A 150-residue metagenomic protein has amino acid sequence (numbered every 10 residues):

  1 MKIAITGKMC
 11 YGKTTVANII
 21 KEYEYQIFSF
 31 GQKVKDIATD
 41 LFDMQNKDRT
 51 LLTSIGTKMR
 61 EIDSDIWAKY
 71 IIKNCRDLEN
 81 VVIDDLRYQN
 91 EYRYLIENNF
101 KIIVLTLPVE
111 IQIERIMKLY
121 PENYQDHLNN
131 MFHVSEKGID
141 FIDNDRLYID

Functional and structural regions predicted by a protein language model:
K8: P-loop (Walker A) phosphate-binding loop of NTP-binding proteins
K13: Conserved lysine of the Walker
V16-A17: Post-Walker A alpha-helix
I20: Aromatic pocket-lining residues of Rossmann-like dinucleotide-binding sites
Y23-Q26, I72-P121: ATP-dependent NMP and nucleoside kinases share a basic, alpha-helical "lid"
Y25-V81, R87-N90: ATP-dependent small-molecule kinase phosphotransfer cores that center on conserved nucleotide phosphate-binding segments
I66, I71, I96, L105-D150: Small-molecule kinase domains that catalyze NTP-dependent phosphoryl transfer to phosphate-bearing small molecules
